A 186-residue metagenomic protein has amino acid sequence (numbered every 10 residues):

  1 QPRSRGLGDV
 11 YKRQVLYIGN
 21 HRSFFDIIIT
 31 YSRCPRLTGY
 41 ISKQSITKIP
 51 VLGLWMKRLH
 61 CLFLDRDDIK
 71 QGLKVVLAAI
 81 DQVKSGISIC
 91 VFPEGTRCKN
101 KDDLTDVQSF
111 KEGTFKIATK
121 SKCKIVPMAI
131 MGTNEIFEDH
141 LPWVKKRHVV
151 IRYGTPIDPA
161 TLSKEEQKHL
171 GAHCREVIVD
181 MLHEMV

Functional and structural regions predicted by a protein language model:
Q1-Y11: Single conserved hydrophobic/aromatic residue that forms the stacking wall/gate of nucleotide- or nucleobase-binding
R3, W55-M56, I117: Structural alpha-helical scaffold elements that stabilize or flank donor/cofactor-binding regions in carbohydrate
G6, D26, G113-T114: Conserved sugar-transfer catalytic core signal across GT-A, GT-B, and GT-C glycosyltransferases
G8, I69, M131: Residue-level "edge-of-site" marker
Y11, P35, K84: Short conserved AdoMet
K12-Q14, K145: A short, glycine/Asx- and small/polar-enriched loop/turn that sits immediately N-terminal to a beta-strand
Q14-I69: Catalytic core of membrane glycerolipid acyltransferases/transacylases, capturing the structured, soluble-facing
L73-V186: Non-catalytic C-terminal accessory region of glycerolipid acyltransferases and related lyso-lipid remodeling enzymes
